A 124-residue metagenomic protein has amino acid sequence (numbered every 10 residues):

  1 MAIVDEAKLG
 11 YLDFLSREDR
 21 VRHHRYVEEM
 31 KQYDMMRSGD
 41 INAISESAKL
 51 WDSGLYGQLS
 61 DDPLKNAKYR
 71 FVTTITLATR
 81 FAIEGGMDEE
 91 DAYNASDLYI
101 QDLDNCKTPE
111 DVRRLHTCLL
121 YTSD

Functional and structural regions predicted by a protein language model:
M1-A2: Extended, non-transmembrane interaction/recognition domains
E6, Y11-C106: DNA-contacting interfaces and partner/effector-binding or oligomerization modules in DNA-centric proteins
Y121-D124: Conserved small/polar residues in nucleotide/adenosyl-binding loops
